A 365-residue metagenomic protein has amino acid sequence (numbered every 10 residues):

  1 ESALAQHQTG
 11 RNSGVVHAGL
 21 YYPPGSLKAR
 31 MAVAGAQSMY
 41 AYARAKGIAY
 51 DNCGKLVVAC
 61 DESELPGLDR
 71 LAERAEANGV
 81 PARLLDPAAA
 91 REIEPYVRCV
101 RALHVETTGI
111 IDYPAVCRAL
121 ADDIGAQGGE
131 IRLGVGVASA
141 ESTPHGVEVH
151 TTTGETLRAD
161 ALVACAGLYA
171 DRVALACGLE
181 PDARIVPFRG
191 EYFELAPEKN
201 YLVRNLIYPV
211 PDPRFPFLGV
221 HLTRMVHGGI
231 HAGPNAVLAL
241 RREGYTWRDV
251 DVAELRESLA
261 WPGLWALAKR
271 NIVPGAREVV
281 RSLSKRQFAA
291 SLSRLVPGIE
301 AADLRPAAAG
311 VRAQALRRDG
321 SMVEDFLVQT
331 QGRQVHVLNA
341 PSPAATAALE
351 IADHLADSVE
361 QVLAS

Functional and structural regions predicted by a protein language model:
E1-R11: Glycine-rich FAD pyrophosphate-binding loop
V15-A89, C99, G219-H221, G229-H231 (+1 more regions): Dinucleotide-binding Rossmann-like beta1-alpha1 core, especially the glycine-rich loop that anchors the ADP
P23-A34, V58-G67, L103-D123, R132 (+2 more regions): Short beta-strand to alpha-helix junction loop
Y50-C53, I131, D182-F188, I299-A308: A short coil-to-beta-strand element that immediately follows conserved catalytic motifs
S63-G67, I93-V100, E141-E148, L157 (+1 more regions): A short, glycine/Asx- and small/polar-enriched loop/turn that sits immediately N-terminal to a beta-strand
L103-A161, C165-R172, A347-E360: Helical element adjacent to the flavin cofactor pocket in flavoenzyme catalytic cores
A140-D251: Flavin-dependent oxidoreductases
F217, W247-A253, S258-S365: C-terminal catalytic lobe of FAD-dependent flavoproteins
